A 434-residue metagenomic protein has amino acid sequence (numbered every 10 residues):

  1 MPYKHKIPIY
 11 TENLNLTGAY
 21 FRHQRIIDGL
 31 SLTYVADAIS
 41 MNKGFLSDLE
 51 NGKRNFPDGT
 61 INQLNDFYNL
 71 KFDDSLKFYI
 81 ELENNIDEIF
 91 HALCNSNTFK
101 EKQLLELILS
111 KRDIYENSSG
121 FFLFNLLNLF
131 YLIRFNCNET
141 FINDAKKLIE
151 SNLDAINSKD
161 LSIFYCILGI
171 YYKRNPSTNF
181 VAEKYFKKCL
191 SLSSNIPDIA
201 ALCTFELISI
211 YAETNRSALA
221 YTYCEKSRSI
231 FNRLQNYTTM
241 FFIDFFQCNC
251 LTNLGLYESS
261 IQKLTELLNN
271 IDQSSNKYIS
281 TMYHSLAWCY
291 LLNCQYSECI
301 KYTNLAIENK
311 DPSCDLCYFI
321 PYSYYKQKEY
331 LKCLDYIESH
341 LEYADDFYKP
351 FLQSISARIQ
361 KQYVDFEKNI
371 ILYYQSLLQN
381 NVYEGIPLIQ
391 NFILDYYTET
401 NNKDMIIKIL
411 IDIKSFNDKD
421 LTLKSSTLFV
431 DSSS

Functional and structural regions predicted by a protein language model:
M1-D28: A short, Lys/Arg-rich alpha-helix, primarily the initiator
D28-D48: Short alpha-helical DNA-recognition segment
P57-D74: DNA major-groove recognition helix of helix-turn-helix/homeodomain DNA-binding modules
N69-N85: Short C-terminal boundary/hinge segments that cap the last helix of small helical domains
N84-N95, L123-C137, I163-S177, A201-N215 (+6 more regions): Tandem amphipathic alpha-helical repeat scaffolds
L93-I108, I133-I149, K173-K188, T214-K226 (+4 more regions): Helix-turn-helix repeat elements of alpha-solenoid scaffolds
E106-D113, K146-D154, K187-S194, E225-N236 (+5 more regions): Amphipathic alpha-helical segments of tetratricopeptide repeats
E116-F122, I156-I163, N195-E206, L234-F246 (+5 more regions): Alpha-solenoid helical repeat architecture
